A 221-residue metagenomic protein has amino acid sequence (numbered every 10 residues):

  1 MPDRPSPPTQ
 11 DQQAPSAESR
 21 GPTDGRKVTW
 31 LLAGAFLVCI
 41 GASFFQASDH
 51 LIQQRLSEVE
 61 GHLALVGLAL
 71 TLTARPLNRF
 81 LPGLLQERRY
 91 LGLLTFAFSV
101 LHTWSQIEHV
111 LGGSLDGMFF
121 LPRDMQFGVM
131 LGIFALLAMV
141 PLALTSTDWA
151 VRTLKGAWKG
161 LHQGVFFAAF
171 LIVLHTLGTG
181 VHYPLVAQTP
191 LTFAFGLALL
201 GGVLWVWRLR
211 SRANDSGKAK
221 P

Functional and structural regions predicted by a protein language model:
P2-P221: Membrane-embedded alpha-helical bundles that constitute the cytochrome b-like, heme-associated redox core of multi-pass
